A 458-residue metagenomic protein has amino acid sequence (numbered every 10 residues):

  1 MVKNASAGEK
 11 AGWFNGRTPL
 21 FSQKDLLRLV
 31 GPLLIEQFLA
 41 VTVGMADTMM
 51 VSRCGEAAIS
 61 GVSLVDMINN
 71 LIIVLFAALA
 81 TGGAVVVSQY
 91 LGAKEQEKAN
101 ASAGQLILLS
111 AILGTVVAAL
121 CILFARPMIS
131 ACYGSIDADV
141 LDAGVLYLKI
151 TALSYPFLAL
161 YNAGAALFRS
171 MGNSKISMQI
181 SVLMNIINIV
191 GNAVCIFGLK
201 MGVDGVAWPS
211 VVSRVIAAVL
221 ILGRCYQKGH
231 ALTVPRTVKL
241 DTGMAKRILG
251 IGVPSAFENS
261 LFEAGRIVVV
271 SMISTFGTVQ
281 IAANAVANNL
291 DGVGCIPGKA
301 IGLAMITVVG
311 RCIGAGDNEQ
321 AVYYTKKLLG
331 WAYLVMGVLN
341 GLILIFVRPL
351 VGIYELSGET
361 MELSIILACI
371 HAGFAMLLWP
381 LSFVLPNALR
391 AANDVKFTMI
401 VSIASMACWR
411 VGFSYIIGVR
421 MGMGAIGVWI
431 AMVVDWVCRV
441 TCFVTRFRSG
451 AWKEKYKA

Functional and structural regions predicted by a protein language model:
M1-L33, V87-S154, I196-V253, V309-A375 (+1 more regions): Short alpha-helical transmembrane segments in multi-pass integral membrane proteins
R17-M49, R53-C54, N70-G82, V86 (+5 more regions): N-terminal transmembrane alpha-helices
R28-D47, I150, M184, S213-A217 (+3 more regions): Transmembrane helical elements of multi-pass membrane transporters/channels
Q37-V41, V74, G114, A118 (+11 more regions): Residue-level hotspots within the lipid-embedded alpha helices of multi-pass solute transporters
F38-S60, I129-A138, V194-M201, S260-V293 (+3 more regions): Helix-terminus/linker motif at the lipid-water interface of multi-pass membrane proteins
V51-N70, A138-A143, V203-D204, M244-I251 (+5 more regions): Interfacial/gating helices of multi-pass transporter permease domains
I59-A119, L158-S177, V270, I281-V347 (+1 more regions): Small-residue-rich hydrophobic transmembrane alpha-helices
A80, I150-R169, S177-N188, V206-I221 (+5 more regions): Short runs within selected transmembrane alpha-helices of multi-pass transporters and secretion channels
